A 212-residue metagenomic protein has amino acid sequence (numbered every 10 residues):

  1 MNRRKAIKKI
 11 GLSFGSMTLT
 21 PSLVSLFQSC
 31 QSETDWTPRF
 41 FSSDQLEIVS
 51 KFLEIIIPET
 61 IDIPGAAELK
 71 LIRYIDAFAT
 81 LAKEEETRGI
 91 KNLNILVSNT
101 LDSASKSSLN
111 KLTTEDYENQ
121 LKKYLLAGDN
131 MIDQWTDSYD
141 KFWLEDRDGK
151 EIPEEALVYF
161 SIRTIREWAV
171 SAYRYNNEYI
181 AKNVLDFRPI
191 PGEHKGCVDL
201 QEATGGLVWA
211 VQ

Functional and structural regions predicted by a protein language model:
M1-K5, P21-I55, E59: C-terminal segment of N-terminal export signals and the immediately downstream linker at the start of the mature
M1-M17: N-terminal secretory signal peptides and thylakoid transit peptides that target proteins across membranes
T18-P21, I132: Short amphipathic alpha-helical interaction/hinge segments
P38-F41, T60, P64, L109-N110 (+2 more regions): Generic alpha-helical structural element
F41-L46, D62-A66, D116, A156-F160: Structural motif
Q45-E85: Long, hydrophobic N-terminal alpha-helical segment
K70-Q212: Mature-region segments of soluble proteins
